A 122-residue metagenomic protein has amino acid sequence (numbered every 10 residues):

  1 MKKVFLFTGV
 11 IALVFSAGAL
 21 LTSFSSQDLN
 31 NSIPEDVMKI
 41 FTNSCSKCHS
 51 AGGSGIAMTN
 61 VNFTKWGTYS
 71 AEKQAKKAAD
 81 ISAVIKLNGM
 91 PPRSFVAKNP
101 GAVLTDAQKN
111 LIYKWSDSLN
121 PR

Functional and structural regions predicted by a protein language model:
M1-V4: Positively charged n-region of N-terminal signal peptides that target proteins for export
G9-A19: Bacterial N-terminal signal peptides
S23-K39, Q108: Electrostatic cytochrome c docking/interface patches
I40, V84: Conserved catalytic core of Hanks-type protein kinase domains
F41-G52, I112: The canonical Cys-X-X-Cys-His
G53-S82: Gly/Gly-Pro-rich "capping" loops immediately C-terminal to redox-active cysteine motifs in periplasmic/lumenal
I56-T64, I85-L111: Axial heme c-ligation environment in periplasmic c-type cytochrome domains
Y113-P121: Short, low-complexity, Pro/Ser/Thr/Gly-rich segments in the mature regions of secreted, periplasmic
